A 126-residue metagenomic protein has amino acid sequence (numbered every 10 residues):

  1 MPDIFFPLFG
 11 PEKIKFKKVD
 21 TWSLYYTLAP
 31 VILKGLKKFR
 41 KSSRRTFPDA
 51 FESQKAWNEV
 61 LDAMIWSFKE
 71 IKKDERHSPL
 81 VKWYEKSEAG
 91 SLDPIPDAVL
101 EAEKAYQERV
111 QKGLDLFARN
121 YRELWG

Functional and structural regions predicted by a protein language model:
M1-E123: Long, non-globular targeting/processing and low-complexity regions
